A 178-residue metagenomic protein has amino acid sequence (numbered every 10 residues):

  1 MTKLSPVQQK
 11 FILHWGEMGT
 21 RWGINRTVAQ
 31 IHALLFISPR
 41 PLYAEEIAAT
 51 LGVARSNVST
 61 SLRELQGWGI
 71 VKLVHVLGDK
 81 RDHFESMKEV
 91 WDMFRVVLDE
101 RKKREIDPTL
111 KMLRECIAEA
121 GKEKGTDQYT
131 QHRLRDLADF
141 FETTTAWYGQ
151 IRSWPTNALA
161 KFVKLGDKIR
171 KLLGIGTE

Functional and structural regions predicted by a protein language model:
Q9-R21: Short, Lys/Arg-enriched N-terminal segment that forms or immediately precedes the first helix of a structured domain
T20-T27, Y43, V76-V97: Short, cationic-aromatic polyanion-contact patches
E46-A49, L65: A short acidic, leucine-rich amphipathic alpha-helix
G69: Glycine-centered, phosphate/nucleic-acid-interacting loop/turn motifs that mediate DNA/RNA or nucleotide
W91-L134: Amphipathic alpha-helical dimerization/coiled-coil segments that flank or bridge DNA-binding/regulatory modules
A120-E178: C-terminal regulatory/oligomerization modules of transcriptional regulators
